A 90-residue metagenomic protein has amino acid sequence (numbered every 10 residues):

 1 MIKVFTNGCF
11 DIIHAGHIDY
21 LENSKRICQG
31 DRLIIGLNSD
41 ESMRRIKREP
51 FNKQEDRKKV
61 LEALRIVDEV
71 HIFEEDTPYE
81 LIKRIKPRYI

Functional and structural regions predicted by a protein language model:
M1-I90: Nucleotidyltransferase catalytic core that binds NTPs
